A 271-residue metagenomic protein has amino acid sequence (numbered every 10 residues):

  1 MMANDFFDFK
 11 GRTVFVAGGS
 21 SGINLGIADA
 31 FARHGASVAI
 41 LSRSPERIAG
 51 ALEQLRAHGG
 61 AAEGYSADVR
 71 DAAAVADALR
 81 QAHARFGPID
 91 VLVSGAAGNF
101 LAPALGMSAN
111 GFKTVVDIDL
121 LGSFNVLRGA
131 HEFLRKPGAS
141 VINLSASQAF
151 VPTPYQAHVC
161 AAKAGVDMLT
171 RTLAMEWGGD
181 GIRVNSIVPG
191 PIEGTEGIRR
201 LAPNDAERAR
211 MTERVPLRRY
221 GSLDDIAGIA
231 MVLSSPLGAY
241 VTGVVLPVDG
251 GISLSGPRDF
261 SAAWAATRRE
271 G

Functional and structural regions predicted by a protein language model:
M2-F6, M231, T242-G271: Short C-terminal tail/terminal secondary-structure segment of NAD(P)H-dependent dehydrogenase/reductase domains
S20-G22: Conserved glycine-rich cofactor-binding loop
F86, F124-L127, R219-V248, S253: C-terminal substrate-recognition "lid" of short-chain dehydrogenase/reductases
V93, G178, R183, V241-G243: Short, small/polar-rich loop/turn modules that mediate ligand/substrate recognition or access, typified
P103-A104, S108-V116, E207, M211: Substrate-binding pocket helix/loop in short-chain dehydrogenase/reductase
L127, A162, T170: Active-site helix of classical SDR
E132, M175-G179, A239: Alpha-helical segment proximal to the catalytic Tyr-Lys
